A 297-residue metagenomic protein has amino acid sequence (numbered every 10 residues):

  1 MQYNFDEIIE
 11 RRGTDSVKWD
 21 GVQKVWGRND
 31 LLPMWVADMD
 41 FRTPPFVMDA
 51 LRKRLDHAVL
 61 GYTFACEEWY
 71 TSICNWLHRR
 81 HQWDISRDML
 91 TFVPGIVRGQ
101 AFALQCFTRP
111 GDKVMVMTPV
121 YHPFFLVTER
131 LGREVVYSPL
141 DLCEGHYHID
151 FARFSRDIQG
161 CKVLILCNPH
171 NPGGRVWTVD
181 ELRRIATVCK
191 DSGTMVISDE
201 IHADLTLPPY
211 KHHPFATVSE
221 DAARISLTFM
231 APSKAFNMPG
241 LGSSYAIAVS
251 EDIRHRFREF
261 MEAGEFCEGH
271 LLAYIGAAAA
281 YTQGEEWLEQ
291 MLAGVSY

Functional and structural regions predicted by a protein language model:
Q2-G95, F102, A280-Q283: N-terminal small-domain helix-loop-helix segment of the aminotransferase-like
L32, V163, M195, L227: Short, Asp-centered acidic motifs that coordinate Mg2+ and/or phosphate in catalytic or ligand-binding sites
L60-T187, D204-L205, H212-T217: Conserved core of the PLP fold type I
A65, I225-Y297: PLP-dependent aminotransferase class I/II
T91, M115, V136, I197 (+2 more regions): Structural detector of well-ordered beta-strand residues that form the stable sheet scaffold of enzyme domains
D112, R133, D191-M195, A223-R224: A short helix->loop->beta-strand "cap" motif at the edges of active sites that frequently abuts
N168, V196-I197: Residue-level marker for buried hydrophobic side chains located in beta-strands that build the well-ordered beta-sheet
E200: Walker B catalytic acidic pair
